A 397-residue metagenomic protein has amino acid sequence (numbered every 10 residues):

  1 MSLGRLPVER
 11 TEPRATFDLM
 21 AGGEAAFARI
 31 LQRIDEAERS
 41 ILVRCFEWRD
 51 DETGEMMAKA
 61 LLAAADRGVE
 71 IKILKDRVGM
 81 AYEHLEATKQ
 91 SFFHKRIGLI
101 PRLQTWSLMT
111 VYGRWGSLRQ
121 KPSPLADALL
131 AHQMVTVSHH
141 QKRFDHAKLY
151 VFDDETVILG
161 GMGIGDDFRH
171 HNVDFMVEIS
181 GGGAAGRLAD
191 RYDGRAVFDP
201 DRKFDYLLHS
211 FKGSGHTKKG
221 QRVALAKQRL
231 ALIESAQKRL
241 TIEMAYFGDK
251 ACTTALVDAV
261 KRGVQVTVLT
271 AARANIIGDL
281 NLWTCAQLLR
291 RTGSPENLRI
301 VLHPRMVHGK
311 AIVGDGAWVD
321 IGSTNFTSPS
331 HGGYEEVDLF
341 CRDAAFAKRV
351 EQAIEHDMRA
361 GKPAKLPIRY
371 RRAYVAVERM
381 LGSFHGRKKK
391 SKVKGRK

Functional and structural regions predicted by a protein language model:
M1-K397: Charged, low-complexity intrinsically disordered terminal segments
